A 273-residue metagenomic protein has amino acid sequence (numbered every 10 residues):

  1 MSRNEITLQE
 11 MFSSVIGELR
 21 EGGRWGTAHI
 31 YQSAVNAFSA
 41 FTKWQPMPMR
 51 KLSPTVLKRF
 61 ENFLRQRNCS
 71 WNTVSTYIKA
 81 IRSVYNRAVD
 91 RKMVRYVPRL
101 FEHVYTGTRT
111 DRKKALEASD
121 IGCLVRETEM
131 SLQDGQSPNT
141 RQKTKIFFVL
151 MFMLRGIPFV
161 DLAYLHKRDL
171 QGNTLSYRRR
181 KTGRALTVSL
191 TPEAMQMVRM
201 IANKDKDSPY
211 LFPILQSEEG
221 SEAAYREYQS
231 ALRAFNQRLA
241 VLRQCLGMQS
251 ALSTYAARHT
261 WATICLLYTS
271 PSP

Functional and structural regions predicted by a protein language model:
S2-R67: Basic/aromatic-enriched alpha-helical hairpins
A37, Q66-L100, R155: N-terminal DNA-binding recognition helix of tyrosine site-specific recombinases/integrases
K58-R59, V94-L132, E218-Y225: Flexible interdomain linker/hinge and immediately adjacent N-terminus of the catalytic tyrosine-recombinase domain
N86-V94, M151-G172: Short, charged phosphate-coordinating catalytic segments
E102, L154, Y164-M200: Conserved tyrosine-mediated DNA breakage-rejoining catalytic core shared by Y-recombinases
I121, T191-Q249: Active-site/catalytic core of tyrosine-dependent DNA strand-transfer enzymes
L132-P138, E227, N236-L267: Short, basic (Lys/Arg/His-rich) helix/loop patches that form interaction surfaces in the mid-to-C-terminal regions
Y268-P273: Conserved small/polar residues in nucleotide/adenosyl-binding loops
